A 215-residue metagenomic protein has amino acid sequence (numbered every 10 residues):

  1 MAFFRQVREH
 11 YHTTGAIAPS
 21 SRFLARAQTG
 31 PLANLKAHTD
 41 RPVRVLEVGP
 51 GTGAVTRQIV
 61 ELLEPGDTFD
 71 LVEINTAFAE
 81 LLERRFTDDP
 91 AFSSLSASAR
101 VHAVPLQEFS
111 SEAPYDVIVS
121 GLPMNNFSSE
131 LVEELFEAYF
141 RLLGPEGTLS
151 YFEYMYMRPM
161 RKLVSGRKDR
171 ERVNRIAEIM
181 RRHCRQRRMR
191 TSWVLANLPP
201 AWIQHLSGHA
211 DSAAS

Functional and structural regions predicted by a protein language model:
M1-H38: Class I SAM-dependent methyltransferase Rossmann-like catalytic core, especially the SAM/SAH-binding loop
T52-P65: Conserved SAM-binding loop of SAM-dependent methyltransferases across substrates and taxa, primarily the Class I
N75-A77: Conserved SAM/SAH-binding beta-strand->alpha-helix loop
A79-S111: S-adenosyl-L-methionine
Y115-L131: A short SAM/SAH-binding and catalytic strip from SAM-dependent methyltransferases
E133-P145: A short glycine-rich, Lys/Arg-flanked "PGG" loop and its adjoining helix->strand segment in the class I
P145-M155: Conserved beta-strand signature within the Rossmann-like core of class I S-adenosyl-L-methionine
R170-S215: Class I S-adenosyl-L-methionine
